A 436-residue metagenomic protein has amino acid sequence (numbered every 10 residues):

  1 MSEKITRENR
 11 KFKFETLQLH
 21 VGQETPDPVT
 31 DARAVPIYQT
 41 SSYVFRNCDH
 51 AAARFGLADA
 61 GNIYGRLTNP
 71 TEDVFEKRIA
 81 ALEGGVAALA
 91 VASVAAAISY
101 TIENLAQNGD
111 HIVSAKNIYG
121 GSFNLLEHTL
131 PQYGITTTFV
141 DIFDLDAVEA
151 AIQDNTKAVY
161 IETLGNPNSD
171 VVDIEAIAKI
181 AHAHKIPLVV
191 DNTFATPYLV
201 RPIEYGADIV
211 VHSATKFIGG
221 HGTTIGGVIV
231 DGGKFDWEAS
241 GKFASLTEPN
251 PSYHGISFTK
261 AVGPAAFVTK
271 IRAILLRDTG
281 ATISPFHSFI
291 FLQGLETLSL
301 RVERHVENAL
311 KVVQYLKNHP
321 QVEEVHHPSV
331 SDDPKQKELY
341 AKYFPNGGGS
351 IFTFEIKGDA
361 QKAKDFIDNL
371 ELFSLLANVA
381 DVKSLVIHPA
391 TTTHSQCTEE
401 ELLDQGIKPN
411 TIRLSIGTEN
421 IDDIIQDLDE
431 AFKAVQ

Functional and structural regions predicted by a protein language model:
M1-K4, E127-H128, T136, D154 (+4 more regions): PLP-dependent enzyme catalytic core of the Aspartate aminotransferase-like
S2-N9, P26, A87-H319: Conserved PLP-enzyme active-site core in the AAT-like
S2-Y38, I229: Short conserved active-site loop signatures built around small residues
Y43-A52, T391-T393: Active-site/binding-pocket entry motifs
N47-A96, G121-H128: Conserved N-terminal alpha-helix of the aminotransferase class I/II PLP-enzyme fold
V159, G227-I229, V325, F352 (+1 more regions): Well-ordered beta-strand positions enriched in small/hydrophobic/aromatic, beta-favoring residues
V230, T353-E355, S415-G417: Short hydrophobic/aromatic beta-strand micro-patches that form the beta-sheet surface supporting nucleotide- or nucleic
T279-T282, F286-S288, Q293, T297 (+4 more regions): Conserved small-domain helix->loop->beta segment predominantly found in fold-type I
